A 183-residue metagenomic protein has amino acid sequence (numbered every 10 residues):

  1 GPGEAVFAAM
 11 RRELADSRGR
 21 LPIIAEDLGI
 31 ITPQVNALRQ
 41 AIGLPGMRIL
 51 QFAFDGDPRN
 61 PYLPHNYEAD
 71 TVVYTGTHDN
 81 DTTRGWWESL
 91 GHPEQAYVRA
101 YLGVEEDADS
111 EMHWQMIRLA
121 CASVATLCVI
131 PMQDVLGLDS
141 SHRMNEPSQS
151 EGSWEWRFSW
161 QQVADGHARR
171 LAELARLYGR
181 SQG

Functional and structural regions predicted by a protein language model:
G1-G183: Catalytic cores of glycan-processing enzymes that make or break glycosidic bonds
